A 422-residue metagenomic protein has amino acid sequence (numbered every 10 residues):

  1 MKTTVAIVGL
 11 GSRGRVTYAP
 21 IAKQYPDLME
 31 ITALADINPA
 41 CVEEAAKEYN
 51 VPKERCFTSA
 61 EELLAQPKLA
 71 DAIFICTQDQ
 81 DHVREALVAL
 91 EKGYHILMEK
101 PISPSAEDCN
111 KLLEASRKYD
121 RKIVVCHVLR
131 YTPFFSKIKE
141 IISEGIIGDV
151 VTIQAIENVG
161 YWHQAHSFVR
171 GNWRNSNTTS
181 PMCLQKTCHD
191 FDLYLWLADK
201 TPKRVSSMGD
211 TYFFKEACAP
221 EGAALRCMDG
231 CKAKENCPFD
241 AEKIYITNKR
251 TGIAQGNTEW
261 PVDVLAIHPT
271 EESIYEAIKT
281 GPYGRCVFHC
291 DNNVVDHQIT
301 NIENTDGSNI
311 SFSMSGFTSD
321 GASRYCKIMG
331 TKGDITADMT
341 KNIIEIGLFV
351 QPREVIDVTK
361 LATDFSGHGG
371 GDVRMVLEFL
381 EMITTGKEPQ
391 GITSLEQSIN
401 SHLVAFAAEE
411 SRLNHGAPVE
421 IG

Functional and structural regions predicted by a protein language model:
M1-V51: N-terminal Rossmann-like dinucleotide-binding module
G11, L129-G284, H415: Predominantly a Rossmann-like dinucleotide-binding segment in NAD(P)-dependent oxidoreductases
A33, A72, T152: Short, Asp-centered acidic motifs that coordinate Mg2+ and/or phosphate in catalytic or ligand-binding sites
V42, E85, L112, I138 (+1 more regions): Aromatic/hydrophobic pocket-lining residues that form π-stacking "cages" and hydrophobic walls in ligand
Y49, N293-G422: C-terminal helical cap and adjacent loop that interface with cofactors, partners, or active-site loops
V51-A115: Beta-loop-alpha module in the N-terminal Rossmann-like domain of NAD(P)-dependent dehydrogenases, especially those
G93, D120, G145, G307 (+1 more regions): Glycine-centered short loops/turns at secondary-structure junctions
K111-V128, G148-A155: Rossmann-fold dehydrogenase core element
